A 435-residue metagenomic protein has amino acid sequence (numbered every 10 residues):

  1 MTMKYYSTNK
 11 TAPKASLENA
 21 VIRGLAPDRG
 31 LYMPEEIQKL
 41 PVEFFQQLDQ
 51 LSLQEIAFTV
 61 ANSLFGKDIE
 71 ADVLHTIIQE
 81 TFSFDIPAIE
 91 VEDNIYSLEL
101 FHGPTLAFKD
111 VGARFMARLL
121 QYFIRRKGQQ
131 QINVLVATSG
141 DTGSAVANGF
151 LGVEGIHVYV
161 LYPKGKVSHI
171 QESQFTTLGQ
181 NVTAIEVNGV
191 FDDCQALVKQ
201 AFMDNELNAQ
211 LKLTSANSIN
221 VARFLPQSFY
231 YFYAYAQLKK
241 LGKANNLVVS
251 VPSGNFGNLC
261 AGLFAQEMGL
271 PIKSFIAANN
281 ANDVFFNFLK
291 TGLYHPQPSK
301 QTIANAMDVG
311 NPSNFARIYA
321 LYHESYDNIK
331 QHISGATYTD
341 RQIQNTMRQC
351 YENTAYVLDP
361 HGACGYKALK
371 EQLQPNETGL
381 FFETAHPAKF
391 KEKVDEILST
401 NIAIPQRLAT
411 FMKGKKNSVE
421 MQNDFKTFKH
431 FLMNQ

Functional and structural regions predicted by a protein language model:
M1-Q435: PLP-dependent amino-acid enzyme catalytic core
